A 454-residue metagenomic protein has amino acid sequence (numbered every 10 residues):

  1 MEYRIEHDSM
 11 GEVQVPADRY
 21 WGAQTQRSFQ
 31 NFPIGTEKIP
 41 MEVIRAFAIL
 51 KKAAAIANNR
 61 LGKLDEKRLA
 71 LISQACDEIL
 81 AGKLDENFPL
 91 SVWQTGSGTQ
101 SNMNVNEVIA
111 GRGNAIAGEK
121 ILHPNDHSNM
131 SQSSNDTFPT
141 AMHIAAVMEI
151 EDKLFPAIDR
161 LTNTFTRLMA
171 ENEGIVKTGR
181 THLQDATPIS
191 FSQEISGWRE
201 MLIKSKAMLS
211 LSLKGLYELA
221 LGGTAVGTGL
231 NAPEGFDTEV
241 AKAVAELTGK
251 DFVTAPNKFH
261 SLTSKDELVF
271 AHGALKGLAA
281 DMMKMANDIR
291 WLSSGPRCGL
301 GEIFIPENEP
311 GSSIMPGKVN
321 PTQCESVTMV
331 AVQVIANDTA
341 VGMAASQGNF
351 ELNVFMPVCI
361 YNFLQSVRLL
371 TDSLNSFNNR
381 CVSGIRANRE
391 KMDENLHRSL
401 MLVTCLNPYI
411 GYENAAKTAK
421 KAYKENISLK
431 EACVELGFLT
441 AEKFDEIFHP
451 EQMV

Functional and structural regions predicted by a protein language model:
M1-V454: Conserved, well-structured ligand/cofactor-binding cores
